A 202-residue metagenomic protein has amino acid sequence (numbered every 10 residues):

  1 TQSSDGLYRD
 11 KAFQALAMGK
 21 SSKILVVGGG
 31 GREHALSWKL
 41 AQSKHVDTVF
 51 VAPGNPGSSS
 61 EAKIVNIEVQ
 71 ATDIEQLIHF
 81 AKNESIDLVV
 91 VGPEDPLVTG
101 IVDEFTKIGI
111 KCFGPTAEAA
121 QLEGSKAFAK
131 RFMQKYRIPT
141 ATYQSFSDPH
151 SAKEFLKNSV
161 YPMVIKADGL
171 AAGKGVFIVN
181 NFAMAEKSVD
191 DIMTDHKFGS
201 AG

Functional and structural regions predicted by a protein language model:
T1-S3, L7-S21: Eukaryotic N-terminal low-complexity, Ser/Thr- and Lys/Arg-rich leader segments that predominantly function as
Q14-A117: ATP-binding N-terminal substructure of ATP-dependent carboxylate-amine bond-forming enzymes
A17-G19, Q42, S59-S60, F113 (+4 more regions): Solvent-exposed alpha-helices and their adjacent loops that cap or buttress functional pockets in soluble metabolic
N66-T72, Q144-S147, V179: Short acidic-hydrophobic, aromatic-tinged amphipathic segments that line or gate anion-handling sites
P115-G175: A conserved helix-loop-beta module that forms one wall/lid of the active-site cleft in ATP-utilizing catalytic domains
P139-T142, P162-V164, N180-G202: Conserved ATP-binding module of the ATP-grasp superfamily
